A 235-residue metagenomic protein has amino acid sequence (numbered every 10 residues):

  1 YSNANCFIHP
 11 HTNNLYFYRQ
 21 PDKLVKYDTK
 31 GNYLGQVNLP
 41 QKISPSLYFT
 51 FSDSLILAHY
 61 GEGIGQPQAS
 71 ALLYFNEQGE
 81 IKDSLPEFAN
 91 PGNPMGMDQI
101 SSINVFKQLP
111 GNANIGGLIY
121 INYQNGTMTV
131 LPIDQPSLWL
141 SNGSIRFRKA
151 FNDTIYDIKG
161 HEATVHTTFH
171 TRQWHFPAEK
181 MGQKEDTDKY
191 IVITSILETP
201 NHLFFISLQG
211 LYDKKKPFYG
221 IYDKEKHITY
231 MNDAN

Functional and structural regions predicted by a protein language model:
Y1, N32-L39, I81-L85, G117-M128 (+1 more regions): A short beta-strand motif characteristic of beta-propeller blades
Y1-Q20, Y33-P45: Blade-loop segments of beta-propeller domains
S2-F7, Q41-F51, P91-I100, I133-P136 (+2 more regions): Repeated scaffold domains used in trafficking and secretory/extracellular systems, primarily beta-propellers
H11-N13, S52-S54, N142-S144, P200-N201: Short coil/turn segments that connect the beta-strands within blades of beta-propeller domains
P21-V25, I64-Y74, F151-Y156, L211-I221: Structural motif
D28-N32, F75-E80, I158-E162, D223-K226: Short loop/turn segments that connect beta-strands within beta-propeller blades
P86-E162: Loop-centered beta-sheet repeat module
T164-T194, K224-N235: Conserved blade-ending motifs and adjacent loop-strand segments that build the rim/top face of beta-propeller domains
